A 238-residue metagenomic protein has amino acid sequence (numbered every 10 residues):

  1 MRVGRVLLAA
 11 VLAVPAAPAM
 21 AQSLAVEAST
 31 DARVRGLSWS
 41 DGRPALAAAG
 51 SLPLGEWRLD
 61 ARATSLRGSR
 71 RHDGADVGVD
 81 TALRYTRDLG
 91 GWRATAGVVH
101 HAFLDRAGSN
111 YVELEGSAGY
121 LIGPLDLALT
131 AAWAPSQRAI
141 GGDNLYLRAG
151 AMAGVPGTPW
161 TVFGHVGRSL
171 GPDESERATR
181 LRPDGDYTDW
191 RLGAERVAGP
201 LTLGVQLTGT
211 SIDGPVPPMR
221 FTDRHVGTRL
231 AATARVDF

Functional and structural regions predicted by a protein language model:
M1-S23, F238: Cleavable N-terminal export/targeting peptides
M20-L24, P44-L46, G55-L59, G90-A94 (+7 more regions): Outer-envelope beta-barrel architecture signal
L24-A28, G50, L59-A61, L83 (+8 more regions): Membrane-embedded beta-strand positions of outer-membrane beta-barrel proteins
A28-V34, L54-E56, A63-S69, H100-L104 (+7 more regions): Transmembrane beta-strands of outer-membrane beta-barrel pores
S38-G42, H72-V77, D105-Y111, R138-L145 (+2 more regions): Replace "Gram-negative outer membrane beta-barrel proteins" with "bacterial and organellar outer membrane beta-barrel
D41-A96: Glycine- and aromatic-enriched membrane insertion/assembly motifs of diderm outer-membrane and organelle channel
Y111-R182: Detector for outer-membrane/organellar transmembrane beta-barrel domains, recognizing the amphipathic beta-strand
L192, R196-G199, R224-F238: Outer-membrane beta-barrel "beta-signal"
